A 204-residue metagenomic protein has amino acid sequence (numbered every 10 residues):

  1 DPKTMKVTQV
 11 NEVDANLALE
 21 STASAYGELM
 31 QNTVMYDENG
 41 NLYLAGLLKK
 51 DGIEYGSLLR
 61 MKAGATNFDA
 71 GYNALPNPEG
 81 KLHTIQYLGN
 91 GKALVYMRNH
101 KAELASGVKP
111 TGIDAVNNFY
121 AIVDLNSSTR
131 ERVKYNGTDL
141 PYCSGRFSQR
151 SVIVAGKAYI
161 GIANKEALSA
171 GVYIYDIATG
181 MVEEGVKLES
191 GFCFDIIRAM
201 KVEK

Functional and structural regions predicted by a protein language model:
D1-K6, E54-T66, G112-S127, G171-T179: Beta-propeller blade signature
D1-L59: Loop-centered beta-sheet repeat module
K6-E28, A65-H83, N126-G145, L188-K204: Surface-exposed loop and turn segments in beta-propeller and other repeat-based domains that flank or scaffold
A25-N41, L82-K101, Y142-A155, D195-K204: Structural signature of eukaryotic scaffold interfaces centered on beta-propeller domains
Q31, L58, N90, A115-Y120 (+3 more regions): Active-site lining segments that contact anionic ligands and/or coordinate catalytic metals
Y43-Y55, Y96-V116, G161-E166: Short, conserved, GDST-rich strand-edge loop motifs in beta-rich repeat architectures
K81-R146: C-terminal structural cap/anchor segments
K109, R130-L188: C-terminal structured domain segments
